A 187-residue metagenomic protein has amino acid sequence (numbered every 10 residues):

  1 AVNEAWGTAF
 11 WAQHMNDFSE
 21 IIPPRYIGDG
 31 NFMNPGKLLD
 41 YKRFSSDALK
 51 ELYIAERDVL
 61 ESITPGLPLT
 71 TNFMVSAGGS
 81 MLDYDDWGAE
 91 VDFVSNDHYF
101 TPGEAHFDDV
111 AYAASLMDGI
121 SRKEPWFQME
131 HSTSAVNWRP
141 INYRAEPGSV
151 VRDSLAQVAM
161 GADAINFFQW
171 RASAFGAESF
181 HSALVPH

Functional and structural regions predicted by a protein language model:
A1-F93, D97-V110: Polysaccharide-binding and catalytic clefts of secreted carbohydrate-active enzymes
T64-G66, T70-H187: Hydrophobic targeting/anchoring helices
